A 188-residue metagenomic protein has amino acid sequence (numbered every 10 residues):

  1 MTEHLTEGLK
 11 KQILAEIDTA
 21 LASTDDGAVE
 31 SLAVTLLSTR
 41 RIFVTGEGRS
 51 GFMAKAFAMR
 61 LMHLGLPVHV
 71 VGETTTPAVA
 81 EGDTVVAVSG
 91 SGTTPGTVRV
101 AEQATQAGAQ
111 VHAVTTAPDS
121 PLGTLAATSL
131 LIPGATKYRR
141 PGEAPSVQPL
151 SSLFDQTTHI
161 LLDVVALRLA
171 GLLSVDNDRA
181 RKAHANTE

Functional and structural regions predicted by a protein language model:
M1-A22: Generic N-terminal amphipathic, Lys/Arg-enriched alpha-helix
M1-E3, V164, A170-E188: A short, charged, Gly/Pro-tolerant segment at domain boundaries
T6, K10, V29-L32, A54: Hydrophobic packing residues in well-ordered alpha-helices of helical domains and bundles
E16-T24, L64, L125, I132 (+3 more regions): Change "in soluble alpha/beta enzymes" to "in soluble alpha/beta proteins
L21-S38: A short, well-structured juxtamembrane/interface segment
R41-E47, F52-I160: Glycine-rich phosphate-binding loops that contact phosphosugars or nucleotide phosphates
